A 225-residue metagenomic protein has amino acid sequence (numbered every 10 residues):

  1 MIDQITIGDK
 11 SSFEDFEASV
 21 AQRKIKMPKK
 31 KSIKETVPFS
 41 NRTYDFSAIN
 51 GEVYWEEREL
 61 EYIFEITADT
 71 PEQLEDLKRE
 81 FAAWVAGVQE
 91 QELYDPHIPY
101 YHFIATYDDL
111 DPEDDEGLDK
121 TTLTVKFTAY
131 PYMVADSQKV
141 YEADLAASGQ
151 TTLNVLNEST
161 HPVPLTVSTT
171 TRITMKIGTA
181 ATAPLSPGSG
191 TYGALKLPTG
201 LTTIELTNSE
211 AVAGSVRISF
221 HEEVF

Functional and structural regions predicted by a protein language model:
M1-V37: Polar/acidic, low-complexity leader/linker segments enriched in S/T/G and N/D
T6, I63-Y107: Short, acidic/charged, Gly/Pro-enriched secondary-structure junctions
T6-S12, T128-Y130, T160: Mixed-charge, glycine-accented linear interaction segment located at domain edges/termini
K24-E61: Short, solvent-exposed beta-alpha or beta-beta edge segments that form flexible loop/patches at the rim of ligand
K26, E90-M133: Short beta-strand and beta-hairpin "edge-sheet" elements
S47-E72, D119-Y132, T202: Oligomerization/assembly interface segments of phage tail-like spikes and tubes
F64-A68, D111, A129-M133, E210 (+1 more regions): Beta-strand elements of well-folded, non-transmembrane domains
M133-F225: Intrinsically disordered, low-complexity segments enriched in serine, threonine, and glycine
